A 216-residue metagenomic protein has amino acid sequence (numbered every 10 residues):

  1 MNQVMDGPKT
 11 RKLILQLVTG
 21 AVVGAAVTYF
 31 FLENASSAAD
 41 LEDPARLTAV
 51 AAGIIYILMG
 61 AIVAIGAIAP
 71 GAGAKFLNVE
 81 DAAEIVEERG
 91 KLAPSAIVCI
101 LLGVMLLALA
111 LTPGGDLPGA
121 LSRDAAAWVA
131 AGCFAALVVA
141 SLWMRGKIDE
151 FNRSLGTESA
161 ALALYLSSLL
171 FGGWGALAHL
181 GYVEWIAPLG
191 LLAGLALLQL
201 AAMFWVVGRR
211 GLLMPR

Functional and structural regions predicted by a protein language model:
G7-A49, P94-S95, G103-T112: Long, highly hydrophobic alpha-helical transmembrane signal-anchor segments
A25-E33, Y165-Y182: Hydrophobic alpha-helical transmembrane segments in multi-pass integral membrane proteins
S36-D40, G175-L192: Extracellular/periplasmic helix-loop-helix junctions in multi-pass membrane proteins
E42-I62, L117-F134, L191-L195: Alpha-helical transmembrane segments
I57-F76, A136-M144: Membrane-water interface of transmembrane alpha-helices
A82-L102: Membrane-water interface at loop-to-transmembrane-helix junctions
L102-A126: Membrane-helix boundary elements
K147-Y165: Membrane-helix boundary/juxtamembrane motif in polytopic membrane proteins
